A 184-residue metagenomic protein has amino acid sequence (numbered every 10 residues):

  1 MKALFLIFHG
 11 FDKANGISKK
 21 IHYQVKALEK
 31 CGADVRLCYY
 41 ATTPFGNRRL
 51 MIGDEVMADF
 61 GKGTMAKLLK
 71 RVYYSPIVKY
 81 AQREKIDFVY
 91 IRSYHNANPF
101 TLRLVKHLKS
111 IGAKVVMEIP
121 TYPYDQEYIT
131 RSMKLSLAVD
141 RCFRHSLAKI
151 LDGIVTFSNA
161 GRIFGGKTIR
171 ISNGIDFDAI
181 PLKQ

Functional and structural regions predicted by a protein language model:
M1-P44, E84, G153-V155: N-terminal subdomain of nucleotide-sugar transferases
I7-G10, R92-H95, S158: Structural motif
F8, D12, V116-R144, D176-Q184: Acceptor-binding helix/loop patch of EC 2.4 sugar-transfer enzymes, predominantly nucleotide-sugar-dependent
G32, I86, G112, I150-D152 (+1 more regions): Short, well-ordered alpha-helix to beta-strand connector turns
Y40-P76, R131-L135: A short, charged, and often flexible helix/loop element on the N-terminal side of the glycosyltransferase catalytic
S75, P99, L104-S110, T121-D125 (+1 more regions): Membrane-proximal helix-turn-helix segments that form the acceptor-binding/catalytic region of lipid-linked
V78-P99, A113-V116: Short N-terminal targeting/anchoring amphipathic segment
R141-Q184: Donor nucleotide-sugar binding/catalytic pocket of nucleotide-sugar-dependent glycosyltransferases
